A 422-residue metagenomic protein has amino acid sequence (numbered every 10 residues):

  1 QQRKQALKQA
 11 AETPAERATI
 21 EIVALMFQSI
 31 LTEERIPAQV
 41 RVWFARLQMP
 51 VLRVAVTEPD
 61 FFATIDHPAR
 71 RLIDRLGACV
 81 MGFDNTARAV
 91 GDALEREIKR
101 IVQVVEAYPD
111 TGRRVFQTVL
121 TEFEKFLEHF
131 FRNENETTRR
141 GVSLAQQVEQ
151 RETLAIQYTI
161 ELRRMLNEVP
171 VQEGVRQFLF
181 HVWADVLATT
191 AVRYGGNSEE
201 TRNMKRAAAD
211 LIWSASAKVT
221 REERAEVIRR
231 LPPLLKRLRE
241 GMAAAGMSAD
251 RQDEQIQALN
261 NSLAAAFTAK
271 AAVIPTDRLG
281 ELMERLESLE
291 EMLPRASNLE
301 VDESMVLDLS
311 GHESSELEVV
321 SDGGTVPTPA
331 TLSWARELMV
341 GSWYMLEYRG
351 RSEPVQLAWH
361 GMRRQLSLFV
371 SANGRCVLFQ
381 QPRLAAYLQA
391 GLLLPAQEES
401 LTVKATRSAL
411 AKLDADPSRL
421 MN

Functional and structural regions predicted by a protein language model:
Q1-N422: Extended, low-complexity, amphipathic alpha-helical coiled-coil/linker regions that act as scaffolds and localization
